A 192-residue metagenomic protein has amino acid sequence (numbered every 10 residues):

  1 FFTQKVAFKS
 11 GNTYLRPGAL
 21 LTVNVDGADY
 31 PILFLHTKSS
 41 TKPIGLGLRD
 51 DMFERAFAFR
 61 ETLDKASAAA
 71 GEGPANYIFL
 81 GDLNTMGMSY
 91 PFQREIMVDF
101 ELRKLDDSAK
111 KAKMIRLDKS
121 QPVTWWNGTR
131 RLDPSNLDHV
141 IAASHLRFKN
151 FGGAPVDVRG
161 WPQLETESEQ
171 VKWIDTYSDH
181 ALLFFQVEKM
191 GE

Functional and structural regions predicted by a protein language model:
F1-T37: Structured beta-strand-rich core segments of catalytic domains in phosphoester-bond hydrolases
R16, L48-M52, H180: Short, cationic motifs built from Arg/Lys/His that form the positively charged side of catalytic pockets
D26-L33, T37-E54: Metal-dependent phosphoester/phosphodiester hydrolase catalytic core
H36-K38, L83-M86: Catalytic metal-binding/acid-base residues of hydrolase active sites
P43-G71: A long, amphipathic alpha-helix that forms part of the scaffold/cap immediately adjacent to metal-dependent active
L63-P74, T85-E192: Metal-dependent phosphoester-hydrolase catalytic domains
I78-F79: Residue-level marker for buried hydrophobic side chains located in beta-strands that build the well-ordered beta-sheet
